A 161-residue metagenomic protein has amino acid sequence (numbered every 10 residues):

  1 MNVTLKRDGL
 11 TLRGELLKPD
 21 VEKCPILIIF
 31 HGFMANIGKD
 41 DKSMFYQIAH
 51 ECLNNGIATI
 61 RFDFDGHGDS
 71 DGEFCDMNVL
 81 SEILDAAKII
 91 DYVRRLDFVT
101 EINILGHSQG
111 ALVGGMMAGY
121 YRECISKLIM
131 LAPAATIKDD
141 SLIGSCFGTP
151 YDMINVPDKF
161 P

Functional and structural regions predicted by a protein language model:
M1-E22: N-terminal cap/lid segment of alpha/beta-hydrolase-fold proteins
R7, L12, L112, G119 (+1 more regions): The alpha/beta-hydrolase serine catalytic core
V21-C52, T59-D63: Short, surface-exposed "cap/lid" segments of acyl-processing enzymes
M34, F64-G68, A135: Alpha/beta-hydrolase active-site loop signature
F62-M77: Glycine-rich "HGGG/HGxG" loop immediately N-terminal to the catalytic nucleophile of the alpha/beta-hydrolase
D76-L96: Alpha/beta-hydrolase active-site loop
D97-S108: Alpha/beta-hydrolase fold nucleophile elbow
G106-M116: Glycine-rich nucleophile elbow surrounding the catalytic serine of serine-hydrolase chemistry
